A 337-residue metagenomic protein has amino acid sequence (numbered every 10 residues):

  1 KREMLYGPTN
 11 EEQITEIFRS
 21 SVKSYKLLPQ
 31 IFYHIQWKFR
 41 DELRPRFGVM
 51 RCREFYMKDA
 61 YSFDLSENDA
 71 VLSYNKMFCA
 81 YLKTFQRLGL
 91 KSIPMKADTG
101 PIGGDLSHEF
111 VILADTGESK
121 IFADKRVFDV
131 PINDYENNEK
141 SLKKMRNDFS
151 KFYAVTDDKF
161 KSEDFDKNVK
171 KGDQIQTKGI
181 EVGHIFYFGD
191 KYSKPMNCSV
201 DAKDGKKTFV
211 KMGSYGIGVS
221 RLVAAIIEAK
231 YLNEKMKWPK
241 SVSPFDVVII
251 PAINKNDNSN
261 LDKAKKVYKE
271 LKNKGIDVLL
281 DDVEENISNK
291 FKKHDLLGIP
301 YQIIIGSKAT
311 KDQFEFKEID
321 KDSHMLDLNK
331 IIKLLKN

Functional and structural regions predicted by a protein language model:
K1-N337: NTP/phosphate- and nucleic-acid-binding module
